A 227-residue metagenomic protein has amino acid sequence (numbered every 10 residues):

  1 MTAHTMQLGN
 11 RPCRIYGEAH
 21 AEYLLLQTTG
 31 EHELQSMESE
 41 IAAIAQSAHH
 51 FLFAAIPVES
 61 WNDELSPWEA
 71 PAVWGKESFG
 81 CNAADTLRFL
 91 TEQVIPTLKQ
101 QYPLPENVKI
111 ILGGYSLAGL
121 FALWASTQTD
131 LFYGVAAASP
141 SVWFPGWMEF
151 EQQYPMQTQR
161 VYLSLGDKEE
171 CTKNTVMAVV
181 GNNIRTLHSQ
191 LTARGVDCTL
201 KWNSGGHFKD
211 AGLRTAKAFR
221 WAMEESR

Functional and structural regions predicted by a protein language model:
M1-E18: N-terminal cap/lid segment of alpha/beta-hydrolase-fold proteins
G9-P12, A21-P103: Serine-hydrolase catalytic machinery in alpha/beta-hydrolase-like enzymes
I41-A42, S126, H188: A conserved amphipathic alpha-helix that caps or lines the catalytic cleft of carbohydrate- and lipid-modifying enzymes
I56-S60, P140, G205: Active-site loop/turn elements of alpha/beta-hydrolase fold enzymes, especially the short glycine-/histidine-rich
G113-A118, A122: Gly/Ala-rich beta-loop-alpha elbow adjacent to hydrolase catalytic centers
W124-G134: Conserved hydrolase catalytic core segment
A136-A138: A short, hydrophobic beta-strand element of the alpha/beta-hydrolase
V142-A222: The feature captures the conserved acid-bearing segment of alpha/beta-hydrolase catalytic domains
